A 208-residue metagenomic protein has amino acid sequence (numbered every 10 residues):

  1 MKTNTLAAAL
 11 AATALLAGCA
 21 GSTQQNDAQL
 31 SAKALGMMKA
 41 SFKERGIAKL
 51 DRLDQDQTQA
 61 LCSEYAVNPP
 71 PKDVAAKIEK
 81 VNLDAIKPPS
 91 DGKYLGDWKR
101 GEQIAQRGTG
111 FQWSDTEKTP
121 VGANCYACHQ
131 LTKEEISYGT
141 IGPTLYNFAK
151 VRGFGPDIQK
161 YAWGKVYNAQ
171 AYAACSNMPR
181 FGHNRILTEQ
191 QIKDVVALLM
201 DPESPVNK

Functional and structural regions predicted by a protein language model:
N4-A20: Gram-negative bacterial Sec-dependent N-terminal signal peptides
A8, K93, E117: Residue-level marker of regulatory loop/turn positions in helix-turn-helix DNA-binding domains and in histidine
G18-F111, K165, L198-K208: Post-cleavage N-terminal segment of exported redox proteins
Q29-A34, M38-K43, G96-R100, Y126-A127 (+2 more regions): Extracytoplasmic electron-transfer domains, predominantly the class I c-type cytochrome c fold
P89-S90, S114, F181-N184: Generic anion/oxyanion-binding catalytic loop in active/binding sites
F111-S114, E134-Y138, P205: Secretory-pathway/luminal and periplasmic proteins that interact with or process carbohydrate-rich
S114-A123: Local sequence-structure signature of Cys/Sec-based thiol-disulfide redox active-site neighborhoods
